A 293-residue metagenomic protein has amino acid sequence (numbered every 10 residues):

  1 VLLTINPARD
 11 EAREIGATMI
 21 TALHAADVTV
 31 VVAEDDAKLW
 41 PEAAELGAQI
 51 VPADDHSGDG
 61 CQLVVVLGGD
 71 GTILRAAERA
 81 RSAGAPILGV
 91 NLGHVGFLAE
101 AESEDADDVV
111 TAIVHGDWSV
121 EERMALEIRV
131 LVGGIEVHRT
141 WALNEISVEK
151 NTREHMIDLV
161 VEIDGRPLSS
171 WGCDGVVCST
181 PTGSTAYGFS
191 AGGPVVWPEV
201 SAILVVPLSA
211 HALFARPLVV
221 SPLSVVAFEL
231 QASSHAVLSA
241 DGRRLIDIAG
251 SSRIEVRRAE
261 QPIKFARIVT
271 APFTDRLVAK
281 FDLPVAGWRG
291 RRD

Functional and structural regions predicted by a protein language model:
V1-L63, E104-S119, V130-T140: ATP/NTP phosphate-donor binding region
P7-A8, D70-T72, V95, T182-S184: Short glycine-rich anion-binding loops that position phosphate/pyrophosphate groups of nucleotides and phosphorylated
A12-E14, G71-A77, S184-S190: Short glycine/serine/threonine-rich phosphate/pyrophosphate-binding segments that cradle anionic phosphate groups
T29, G84-L88, L204: Proline-centered loop/turn at the N-terminus of a beta-strand
R79-G93, F97: Gly/Ser-rich helix-loop-strand patches that form or flank binding pockets for ribonucleotide-derived cofactors
H94-D174: Catalytic core of DAGKc-family lipid kinases
V148, D164-P167, F214-D293: ATP/nucleoside-binding phosphotransfer catalytic cores, i.e., glycine-rich phosphate-binding loops
S169-F214: Gly/Ser/Thr-rich active-site loops/lids in small-molecule metabolic enzymes that frequently grip phosphoryl groups
